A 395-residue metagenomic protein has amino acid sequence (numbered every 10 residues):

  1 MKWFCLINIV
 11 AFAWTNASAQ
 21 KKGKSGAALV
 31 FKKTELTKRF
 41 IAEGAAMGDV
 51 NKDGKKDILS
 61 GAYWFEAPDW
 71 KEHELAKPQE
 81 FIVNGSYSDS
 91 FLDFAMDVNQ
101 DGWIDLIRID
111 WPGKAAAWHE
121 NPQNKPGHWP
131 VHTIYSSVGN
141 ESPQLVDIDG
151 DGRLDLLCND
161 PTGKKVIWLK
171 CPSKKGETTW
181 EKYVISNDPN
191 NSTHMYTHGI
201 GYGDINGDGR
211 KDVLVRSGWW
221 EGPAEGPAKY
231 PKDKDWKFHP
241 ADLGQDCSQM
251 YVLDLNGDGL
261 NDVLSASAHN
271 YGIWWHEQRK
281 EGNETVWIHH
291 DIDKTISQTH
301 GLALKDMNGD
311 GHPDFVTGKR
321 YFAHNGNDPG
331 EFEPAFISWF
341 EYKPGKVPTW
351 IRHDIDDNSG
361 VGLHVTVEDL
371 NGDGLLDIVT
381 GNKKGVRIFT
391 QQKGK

Functional and structural regions predicted by a protein language model:
M1-K21: Bacterial Sec-dependent N-terminal signal peptides
Q20-K395: Beta-propeller-forming repeat regions
